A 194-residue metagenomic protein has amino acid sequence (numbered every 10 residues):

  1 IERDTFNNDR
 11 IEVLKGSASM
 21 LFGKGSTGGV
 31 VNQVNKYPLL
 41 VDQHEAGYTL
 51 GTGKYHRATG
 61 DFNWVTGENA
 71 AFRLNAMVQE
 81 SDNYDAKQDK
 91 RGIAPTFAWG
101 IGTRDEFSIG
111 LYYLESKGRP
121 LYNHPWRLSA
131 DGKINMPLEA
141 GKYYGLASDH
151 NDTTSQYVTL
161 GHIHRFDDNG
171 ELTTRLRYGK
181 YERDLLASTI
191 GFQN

Functional and structural regions predicted by a protein language model:
I1, T5, G29-K36, S129-M136 (+1 more regions): Membrane-targeting and insertion segments and their boundary/processing signals
I1-E2, R10-S19: Periplasmic N-terminal accessory/gating domains of Gram-negative outer-membrane beta-barrel systems
R3, D9-R10, I109, Y113: Outer membrane beta-barrel
N7-D9, M20-P95, I101-E106, Q156: Outer-membrane beta-barrel translocator/receptor signature
S17, H44-Y48, G145-S148, A187: Residues at structural and domain junctions
S17, Y37, Y113-E115: Short, flexible active-site-adjacent loop segments at beta-strand->alpha-helix junctions, enriched in small/polar
Q79-N83, T96-R165, N169-E171, R175-N194: Acidic/polar loop-and-plug regions of large Gram-negative outer-membrane beta-barrel proteins
